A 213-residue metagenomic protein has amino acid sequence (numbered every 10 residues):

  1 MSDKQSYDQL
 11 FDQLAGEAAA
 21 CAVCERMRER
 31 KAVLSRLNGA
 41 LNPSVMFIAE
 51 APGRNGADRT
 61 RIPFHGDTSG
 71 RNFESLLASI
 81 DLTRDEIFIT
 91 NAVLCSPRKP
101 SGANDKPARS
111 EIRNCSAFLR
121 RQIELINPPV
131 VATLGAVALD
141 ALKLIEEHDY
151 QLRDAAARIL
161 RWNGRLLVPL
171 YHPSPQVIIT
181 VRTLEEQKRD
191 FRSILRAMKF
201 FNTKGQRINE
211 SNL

Functional and structural regions predicted by a protein language model:
M1-R71, A78-S79, N163, R196 (+2 more regions): Active-site and ligand/interface coordination hotspots across diverse enzymes and nucleic-acid-associated assemblies
S2-D8, L94-L213: Glycine/proline-rich loop-helix segments at beta-alpha junctions forming the active-site rim of enzyme cores
E29, N72, N114-F118: Short, conserved clusters of charged catalytic residues that mark active-site and nucleotide-handling motifs
P43, L82-D85, I126: Structured loop/turn residues at beta-strand edges in well-structured enzyme cores
M46-I48, F88-T90, A132, V168: Hydrophobic/aromatic beta-strand patches that form the interior of the parallel beta-sheet core in alpha/beta enzyme
D67-R109: Short, surface-exposed acidic-centric catalytic microdomains
